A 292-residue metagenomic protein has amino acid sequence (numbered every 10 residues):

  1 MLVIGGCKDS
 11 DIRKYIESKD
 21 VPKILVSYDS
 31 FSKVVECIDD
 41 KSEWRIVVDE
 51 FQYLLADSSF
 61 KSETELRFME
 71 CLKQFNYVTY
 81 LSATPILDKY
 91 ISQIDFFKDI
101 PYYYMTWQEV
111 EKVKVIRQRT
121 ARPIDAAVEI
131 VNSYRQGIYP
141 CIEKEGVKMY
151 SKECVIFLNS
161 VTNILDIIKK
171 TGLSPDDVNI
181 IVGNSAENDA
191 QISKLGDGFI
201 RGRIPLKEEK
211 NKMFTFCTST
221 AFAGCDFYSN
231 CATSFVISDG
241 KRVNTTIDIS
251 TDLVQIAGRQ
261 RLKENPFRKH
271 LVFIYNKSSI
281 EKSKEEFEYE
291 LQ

Functional and structural regions predicted by a protein language model:
M1, L25-S27, Y134-G172: Conserved strand-helix element at the start of the C-terminal RecA-like helicase core
L2-E36, L195-P205: Inter-Walker segment of RecA-like/P-loop motor cores
S10, P85-I138: Interdomain hinge/linker at the junction between the two RecA-like core domains of SF2 helicases
I24-S27, V47, N76-A83, F214-T218: Structural recognition of the conserved hydrophobic beta-strand(s) that form the central parallel beta-sheet of P-loop
D29-K41, I164, L206-S234, Q255-P266: SF2 helicase motor core recognition
C37-T79: SF2 helicase catalytic motif II
S185-T218: Conserved helicase ATPase core of P-loop NTP-dependent helicases/translocases
K241-K269: Conserved SF2 helicase motif VI
